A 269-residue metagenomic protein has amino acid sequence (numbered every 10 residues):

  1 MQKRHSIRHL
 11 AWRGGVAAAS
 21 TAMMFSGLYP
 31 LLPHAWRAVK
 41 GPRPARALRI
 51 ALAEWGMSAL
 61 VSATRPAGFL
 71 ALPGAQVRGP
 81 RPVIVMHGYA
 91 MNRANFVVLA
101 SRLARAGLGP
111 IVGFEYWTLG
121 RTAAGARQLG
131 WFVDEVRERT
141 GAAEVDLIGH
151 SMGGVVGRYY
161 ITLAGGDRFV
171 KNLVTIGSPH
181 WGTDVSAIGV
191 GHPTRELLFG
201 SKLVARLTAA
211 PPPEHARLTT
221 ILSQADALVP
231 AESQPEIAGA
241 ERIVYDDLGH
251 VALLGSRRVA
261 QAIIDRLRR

Functional and structural regions predicted by a protein language model:
M1-V83, V97, A106, R269: Flexible, membrane-associating and regulatory peripheral segments of lipid-active enzymes
G74-Q76, A209-P211, E232-P235: Short secondary-structure boundary/capping segments
P82-V83, H215-L222, E241-I243: Catalytic His-Asp charge-relay segment
I84-A94, V98, R102-P212, I221 (+2 more regions): Serine-dependent carboxylesterase/thioesterase catalytic core of lipase-like alpha/beta-hydrolase/SGNH enzymes
G109-V112, A238-A252, I263: Catalytic histidine neighborhood in serine/cysteine hydrolases with alpha/beta-hydrolase-type architecture
Q224-E241: Conserved loop-alpha-helix segment in the C-terminal half of the alpha/beta-hydrolase fold that carries the catalytic
L254-R266: Post-His helix in hydrolase/transferase enzymes
